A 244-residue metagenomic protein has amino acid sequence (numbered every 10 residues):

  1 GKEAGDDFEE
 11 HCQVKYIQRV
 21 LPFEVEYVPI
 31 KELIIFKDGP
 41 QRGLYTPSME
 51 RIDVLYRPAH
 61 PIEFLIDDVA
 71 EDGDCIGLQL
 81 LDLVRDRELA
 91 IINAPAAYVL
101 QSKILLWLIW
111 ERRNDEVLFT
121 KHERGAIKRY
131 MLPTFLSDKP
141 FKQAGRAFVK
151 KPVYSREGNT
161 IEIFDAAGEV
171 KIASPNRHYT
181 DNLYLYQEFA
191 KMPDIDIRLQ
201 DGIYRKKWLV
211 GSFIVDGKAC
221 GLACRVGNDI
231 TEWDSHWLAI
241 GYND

Functional and structural regions predicted by a protein language model:
G1-D244: Domain-scale recognition of functional cores that engage charged ligands
